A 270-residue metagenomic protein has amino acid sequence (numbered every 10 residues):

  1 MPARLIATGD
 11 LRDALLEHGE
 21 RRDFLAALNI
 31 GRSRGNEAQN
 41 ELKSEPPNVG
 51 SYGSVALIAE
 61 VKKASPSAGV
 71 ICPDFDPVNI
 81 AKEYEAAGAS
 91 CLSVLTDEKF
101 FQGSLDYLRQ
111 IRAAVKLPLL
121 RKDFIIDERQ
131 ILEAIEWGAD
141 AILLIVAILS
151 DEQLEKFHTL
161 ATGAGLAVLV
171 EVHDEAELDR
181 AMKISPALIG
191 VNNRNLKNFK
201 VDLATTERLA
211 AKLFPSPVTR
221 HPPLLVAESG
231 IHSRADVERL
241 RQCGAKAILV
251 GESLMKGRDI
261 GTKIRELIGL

Functional and structural regions predicted by a protein language model:
M1-G31, G53-C72: An N-cap/entry alpha-helix motif that binds or orients negatively charged groups
N29-S54, F214-P223: Intrinsic disorder/low-complexity segments
A56-I58, C91, P118-L120, A141-L143 (+4 more regions): Structural preference for beta-strand elements that scaffold enzyme active sites
V61-D76, P118-I126, L169-E171, V226-A227: Active-site mouth loops of central-metabolism enzymes
P73-L92, A114, I131-A141, L154-A167 (+1 more regions): Alpha/beta enzyme core
I126-W137, E175-I184, I231-I248: Catalytic cores of alpha/beta
E133-Q153, V191-N198, A245-K263: Glycine-rich phosphate-binding active-site loops on the catalytic face of alpha/beta enzymes
R208-K212, K256-L270: C-terminal helical cap(s) of enzyme catalytic domains, especially alpha/beta-barrels
